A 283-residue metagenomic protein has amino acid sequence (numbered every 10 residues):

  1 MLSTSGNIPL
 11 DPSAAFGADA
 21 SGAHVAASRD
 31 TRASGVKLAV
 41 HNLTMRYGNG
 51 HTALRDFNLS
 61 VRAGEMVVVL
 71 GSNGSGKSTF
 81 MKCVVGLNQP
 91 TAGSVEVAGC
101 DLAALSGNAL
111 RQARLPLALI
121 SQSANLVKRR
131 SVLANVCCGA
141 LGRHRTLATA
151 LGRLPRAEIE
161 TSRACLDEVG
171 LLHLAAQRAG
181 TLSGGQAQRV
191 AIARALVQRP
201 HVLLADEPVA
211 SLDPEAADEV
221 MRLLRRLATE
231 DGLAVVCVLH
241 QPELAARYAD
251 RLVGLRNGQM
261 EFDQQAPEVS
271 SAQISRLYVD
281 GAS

Functional and structural regions predicted by a protein language model:
L70-S72: The feature captures the beta-strand-to-loop junction immediately N-terminal to the Walker
V85: Helix-to-loop junction immediately C-terminal to a conserved catalytic motif
D101, H144, A148-H173: Conserved ABC ATPase "signature" region
L102-A118, A148-R156, V269: ABC ATPase NBD coupling module
R178-L182, Q186: Conserved ABC ATPase signature
R199: Conserved catalytic motifs of ABC-family nucleotide-binding domains
L203-D206: Catalytic Walker B motif of ABC-type/P-loop ATPase nucleotide-binding domains
